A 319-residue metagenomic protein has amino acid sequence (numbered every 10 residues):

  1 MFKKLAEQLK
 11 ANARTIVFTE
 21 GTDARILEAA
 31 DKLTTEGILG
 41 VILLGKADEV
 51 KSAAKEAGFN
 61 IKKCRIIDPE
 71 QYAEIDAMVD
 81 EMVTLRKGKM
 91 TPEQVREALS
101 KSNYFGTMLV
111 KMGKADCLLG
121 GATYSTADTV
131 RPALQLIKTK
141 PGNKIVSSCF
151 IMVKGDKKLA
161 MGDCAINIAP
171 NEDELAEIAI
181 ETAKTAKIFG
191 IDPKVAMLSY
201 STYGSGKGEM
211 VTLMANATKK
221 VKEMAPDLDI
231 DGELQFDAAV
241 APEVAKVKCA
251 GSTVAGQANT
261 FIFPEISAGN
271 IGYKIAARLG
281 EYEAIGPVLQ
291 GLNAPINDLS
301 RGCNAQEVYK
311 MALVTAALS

Functional and structural regions predicted by a protein language model:
M1-A255, T260-S319: Anion-binding alpha/beta catalytic cores of soluble intermediary-metabolism enzymes, centered on
